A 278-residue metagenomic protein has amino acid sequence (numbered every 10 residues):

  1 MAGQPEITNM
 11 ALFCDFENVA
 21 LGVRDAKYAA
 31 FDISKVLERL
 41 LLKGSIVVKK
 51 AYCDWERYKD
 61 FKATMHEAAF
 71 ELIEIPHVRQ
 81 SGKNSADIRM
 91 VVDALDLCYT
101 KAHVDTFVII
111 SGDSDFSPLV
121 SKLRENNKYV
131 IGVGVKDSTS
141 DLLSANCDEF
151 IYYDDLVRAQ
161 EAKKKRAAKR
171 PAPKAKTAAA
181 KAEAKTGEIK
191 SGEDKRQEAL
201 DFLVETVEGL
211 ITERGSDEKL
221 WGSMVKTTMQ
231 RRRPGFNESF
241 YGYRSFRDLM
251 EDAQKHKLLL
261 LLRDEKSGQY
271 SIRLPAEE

Functional and structural regions predicted by a protein language model:
M1-Y99, L119-R124, Y129: Domain-level signal for Mg2+-assisted phosphodiester chemistry and nucleotide/NA-binding surfaces in nucleic-acid
V19-A20, R79-S81, D137-L142, R158-Q160: Short gly/pro/ser/thr-enriched loop/turn and capping motifs at secondary-structure boundaries
Y58-K62, V135-L143: Short, glycine/polar-rich helix-capping loops at beta-to-alpha or helix-loop-helix junctions that flank or form
T100-D105: Glycine-rich phosphate-binding loop signature in dinucleotide/nucleotide-binding domains
I109: Non-catalytic, usually N-terminal nucleic-acid engagement modules in DNA/RNA processing proteins
D113: Active-site-proximal cofactor/substrate-binding loop regions of enzyme domains
V133, R166-E278: N-terminal regulatory modules in eukaryotic regulatory proteins
D148: Receiver (REC) domain switch/active-site residues of two-component response regulators
